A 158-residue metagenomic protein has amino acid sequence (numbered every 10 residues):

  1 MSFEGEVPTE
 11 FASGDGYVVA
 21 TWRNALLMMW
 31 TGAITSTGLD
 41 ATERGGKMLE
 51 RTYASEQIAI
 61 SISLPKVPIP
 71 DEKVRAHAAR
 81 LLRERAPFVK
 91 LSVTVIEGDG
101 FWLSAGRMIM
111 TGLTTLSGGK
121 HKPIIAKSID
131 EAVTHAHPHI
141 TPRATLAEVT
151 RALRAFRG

Functional and structural regions predicted by a protein language model:
M1-G158: Amphipathic, Lys/Arg-enriched alpha-helical "gate/interface" segment within cytosolic domains that mediates
